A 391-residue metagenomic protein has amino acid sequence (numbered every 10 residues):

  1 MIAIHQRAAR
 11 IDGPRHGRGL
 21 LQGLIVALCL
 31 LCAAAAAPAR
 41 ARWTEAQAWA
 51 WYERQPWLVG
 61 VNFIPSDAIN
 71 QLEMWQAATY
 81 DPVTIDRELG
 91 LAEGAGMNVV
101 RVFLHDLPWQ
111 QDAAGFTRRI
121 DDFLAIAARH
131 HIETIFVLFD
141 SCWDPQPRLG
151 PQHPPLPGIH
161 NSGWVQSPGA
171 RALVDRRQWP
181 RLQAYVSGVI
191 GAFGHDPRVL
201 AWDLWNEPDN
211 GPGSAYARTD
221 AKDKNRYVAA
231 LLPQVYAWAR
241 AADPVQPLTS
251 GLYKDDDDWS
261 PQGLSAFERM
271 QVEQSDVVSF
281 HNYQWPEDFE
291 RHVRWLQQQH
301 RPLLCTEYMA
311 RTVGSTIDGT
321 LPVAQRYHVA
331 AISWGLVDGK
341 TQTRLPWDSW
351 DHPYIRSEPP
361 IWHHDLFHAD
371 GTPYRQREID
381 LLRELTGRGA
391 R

Functional and structural regions predicted by a protein language model:
H5-L24: Bacterial N-terminal signal peptides that target proteins for export
Q22-C32: Bacterial N-terminal signal peptides
C32-R42: Bacterial Sec-dependent signal peptides at the C-terminal "C-region" and cleavage site
R40-S275, H281, P286-D288, Q299 (+8 more regions): Active-site mouth of glycoside hydrolases
H292: Conserved catalytic-core segment of NTP-binding enzymes
D380-R391: Catalytic domains of carbohydrate-active enzymes that cleave complex glycans
